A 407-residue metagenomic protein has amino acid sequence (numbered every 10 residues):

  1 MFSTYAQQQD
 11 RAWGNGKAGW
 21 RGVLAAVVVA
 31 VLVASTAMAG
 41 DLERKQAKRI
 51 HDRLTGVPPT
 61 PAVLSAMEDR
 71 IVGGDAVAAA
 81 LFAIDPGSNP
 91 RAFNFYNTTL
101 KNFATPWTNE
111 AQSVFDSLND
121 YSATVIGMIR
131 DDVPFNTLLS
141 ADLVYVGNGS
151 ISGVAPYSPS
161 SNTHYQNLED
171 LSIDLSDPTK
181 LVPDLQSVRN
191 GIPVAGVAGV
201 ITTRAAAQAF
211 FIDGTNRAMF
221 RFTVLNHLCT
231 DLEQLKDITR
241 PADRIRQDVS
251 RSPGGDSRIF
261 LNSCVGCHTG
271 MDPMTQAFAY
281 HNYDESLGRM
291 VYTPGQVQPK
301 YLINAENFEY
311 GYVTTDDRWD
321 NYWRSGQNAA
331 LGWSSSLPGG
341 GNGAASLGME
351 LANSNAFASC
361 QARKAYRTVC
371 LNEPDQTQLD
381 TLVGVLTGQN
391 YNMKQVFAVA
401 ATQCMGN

Functional and structural regions predicted by a protein language model:
M1-W20: N-terminal secretory signal peptides that target proteins for export/translocation
G19, V23, I238-T239, Q276-V291 (+3 more regions): Composition- and surface-driven signal marking solvent-exposed, interaction-prone regions in large proteins
L24-A34: Bacterial N-terminal signal peptides
S35-D41: Bacterial Sec-dependent signal peptides at the C-terminal "C-region" and cleavage site
A39, N190, T202-N216, S250-P253 (+5 more regions): Electron-transfer interface patches adjacent to heme c in soluble/periplasmic c-type cytochromes and di-/multiheme
D41-L100, H281-G340, A344, M349 (+1 more regions): Substrate/cofactor-recognition hotspot
L64-E68, Q376-V383: Short, well-structured alpha-helical segments
A78-M274, A352, A356, Y366-V369 (+1 more regions): Extended surface/linker regions that mediate inter-domain or inter-protein docking in multi-component redox
